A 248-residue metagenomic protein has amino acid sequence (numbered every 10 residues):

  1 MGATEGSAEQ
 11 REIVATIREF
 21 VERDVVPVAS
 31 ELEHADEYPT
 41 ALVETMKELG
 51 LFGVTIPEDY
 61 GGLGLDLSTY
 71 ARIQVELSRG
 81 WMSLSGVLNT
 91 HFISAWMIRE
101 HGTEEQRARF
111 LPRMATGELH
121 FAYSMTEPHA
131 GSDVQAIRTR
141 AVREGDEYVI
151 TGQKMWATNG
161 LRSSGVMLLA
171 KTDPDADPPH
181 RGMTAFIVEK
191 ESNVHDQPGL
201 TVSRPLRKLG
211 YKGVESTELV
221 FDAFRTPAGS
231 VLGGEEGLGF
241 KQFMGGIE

Functional and structural regions predicted by a protein language model:
G2-I13, R79, L200-E248: Glycine-rich beta->alpha junctions and the first turn(s) of the following alpha-helix
I17-E22, G102-R109, G145-T151, A185-H195 (+1 more regions): Long, well-ordered alpha-helical segments
E48-G117, N159-G165: Internal helix-loop-helix
R79, A130-G131, M155-L161, Y211 (+1 more regions): Glycine-rich phosphate/pyrophosphate-binding beta-alpha loops
G117-M125, L169: A short, Trp-centered hydrophobic/proline-enriched beta-strand micro-motif
H129-I137: Active-site-adjacent elements of ketosynthase-type condensing enzymes
T139-V142: A structural signal for short hydrophobic beta-strand segments in well-ordered beta-sheet cores
E147, T151-T201: A short core secondary-structure module
